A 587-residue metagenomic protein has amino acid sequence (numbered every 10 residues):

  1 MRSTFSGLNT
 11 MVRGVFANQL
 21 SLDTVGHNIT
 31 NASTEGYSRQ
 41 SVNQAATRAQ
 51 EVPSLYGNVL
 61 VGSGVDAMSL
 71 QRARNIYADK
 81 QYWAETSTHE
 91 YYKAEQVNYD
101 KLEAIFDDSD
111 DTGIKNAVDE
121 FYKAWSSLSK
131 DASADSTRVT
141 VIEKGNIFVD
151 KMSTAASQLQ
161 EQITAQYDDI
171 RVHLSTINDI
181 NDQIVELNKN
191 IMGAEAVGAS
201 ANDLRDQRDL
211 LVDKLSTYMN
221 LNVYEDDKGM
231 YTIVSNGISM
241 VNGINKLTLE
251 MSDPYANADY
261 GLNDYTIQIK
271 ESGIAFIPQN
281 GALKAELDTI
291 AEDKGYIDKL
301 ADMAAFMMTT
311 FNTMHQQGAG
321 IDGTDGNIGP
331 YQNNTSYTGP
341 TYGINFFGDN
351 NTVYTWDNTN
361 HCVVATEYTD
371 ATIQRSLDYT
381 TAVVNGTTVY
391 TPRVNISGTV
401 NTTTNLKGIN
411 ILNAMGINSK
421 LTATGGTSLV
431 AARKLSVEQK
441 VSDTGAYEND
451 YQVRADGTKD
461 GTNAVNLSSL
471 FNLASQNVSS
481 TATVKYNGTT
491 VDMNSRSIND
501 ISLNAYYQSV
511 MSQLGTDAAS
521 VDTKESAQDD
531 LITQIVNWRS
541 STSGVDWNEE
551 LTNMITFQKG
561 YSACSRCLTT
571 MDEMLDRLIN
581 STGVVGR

Functional and structural regions predicted by a protein language model:
M1-R587: S/T-rich, low-complexity, solvent-exposed segments of bacterial secretion/appendage proteins
